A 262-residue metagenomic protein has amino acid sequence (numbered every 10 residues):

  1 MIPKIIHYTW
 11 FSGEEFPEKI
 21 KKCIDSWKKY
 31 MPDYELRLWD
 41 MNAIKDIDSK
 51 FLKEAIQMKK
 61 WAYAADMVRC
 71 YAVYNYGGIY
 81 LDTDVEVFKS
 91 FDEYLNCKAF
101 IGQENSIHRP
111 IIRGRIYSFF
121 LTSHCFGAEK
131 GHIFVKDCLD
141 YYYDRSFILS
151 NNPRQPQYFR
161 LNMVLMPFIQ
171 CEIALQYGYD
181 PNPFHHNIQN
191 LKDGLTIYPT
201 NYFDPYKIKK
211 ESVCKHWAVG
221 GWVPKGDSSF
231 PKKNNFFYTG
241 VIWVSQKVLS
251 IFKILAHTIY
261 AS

Functional and structural regions predicted by a protein language model:
M1-A65, T83-S262: Glycosyltransferase-associated regions of secretory-pathway enzymes, highlighting luminal stem/catalytic domains
D66-G78: Small-residue hinge/turn detector
